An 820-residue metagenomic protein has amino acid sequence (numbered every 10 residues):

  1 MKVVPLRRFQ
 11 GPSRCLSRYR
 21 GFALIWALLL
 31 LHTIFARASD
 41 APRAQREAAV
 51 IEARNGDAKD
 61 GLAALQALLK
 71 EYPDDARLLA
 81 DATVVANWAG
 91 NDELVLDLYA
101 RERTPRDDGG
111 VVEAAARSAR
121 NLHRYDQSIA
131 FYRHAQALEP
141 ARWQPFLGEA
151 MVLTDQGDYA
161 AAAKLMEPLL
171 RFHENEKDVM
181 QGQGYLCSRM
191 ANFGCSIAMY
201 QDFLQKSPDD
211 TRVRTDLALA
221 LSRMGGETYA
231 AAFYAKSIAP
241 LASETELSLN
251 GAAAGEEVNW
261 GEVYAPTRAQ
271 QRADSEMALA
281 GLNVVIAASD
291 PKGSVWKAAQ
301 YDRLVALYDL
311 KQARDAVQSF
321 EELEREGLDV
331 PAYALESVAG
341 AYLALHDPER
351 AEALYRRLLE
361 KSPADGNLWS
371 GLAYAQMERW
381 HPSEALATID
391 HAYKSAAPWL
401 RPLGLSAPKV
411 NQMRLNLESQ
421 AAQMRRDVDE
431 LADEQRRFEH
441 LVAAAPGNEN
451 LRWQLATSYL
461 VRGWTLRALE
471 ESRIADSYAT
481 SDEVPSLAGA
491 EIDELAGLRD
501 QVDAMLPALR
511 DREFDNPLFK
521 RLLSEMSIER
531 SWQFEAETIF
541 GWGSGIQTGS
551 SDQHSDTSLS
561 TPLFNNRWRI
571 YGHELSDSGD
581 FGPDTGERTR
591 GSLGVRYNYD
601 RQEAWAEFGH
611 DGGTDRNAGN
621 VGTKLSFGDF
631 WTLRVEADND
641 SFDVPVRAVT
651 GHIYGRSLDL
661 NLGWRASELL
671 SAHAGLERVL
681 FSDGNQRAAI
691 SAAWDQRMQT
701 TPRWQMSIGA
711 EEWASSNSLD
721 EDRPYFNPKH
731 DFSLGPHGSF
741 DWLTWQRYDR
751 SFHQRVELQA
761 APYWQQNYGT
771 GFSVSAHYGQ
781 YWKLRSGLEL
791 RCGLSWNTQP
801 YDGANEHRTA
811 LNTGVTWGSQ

Functional and structural regions predicted by a protein language model:
M1-R18: N-terminal secretory signal peptides that target proteins for export/translocation
F22-T33: Bacterial N-terminal signal peptides
A36-A38: Boundary at the C-terminal end of the N-terminal hydrophobic targeting segment
D40-D57: Short N-terminal segments immediately surrounding and downstream of signal-peptide cleavage
A41-P42, D75, D81-V84, Y99 (+8 more regions): Gram-negative and organellar
A58, V95, A100-R101, D107 (+1 more regions): Short, compositionally biased small/polar motifs
A67-V85, G90: Short, charge-rich amphipathic alpha-helical segments embedded in non-transmembrane helical bundles/solenoids
